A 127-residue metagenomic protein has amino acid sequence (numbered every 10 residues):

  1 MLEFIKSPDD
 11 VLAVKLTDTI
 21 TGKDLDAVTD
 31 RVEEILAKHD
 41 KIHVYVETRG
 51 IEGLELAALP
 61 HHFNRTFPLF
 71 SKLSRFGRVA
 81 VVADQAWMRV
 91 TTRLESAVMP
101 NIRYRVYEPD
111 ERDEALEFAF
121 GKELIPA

Functional and structural regions predicted by a protein language model:
M1-A127: Amphipathic, Lys/Arg-enriched alpha-helical "gate/interface" segment within cytosolic domains that mediates
